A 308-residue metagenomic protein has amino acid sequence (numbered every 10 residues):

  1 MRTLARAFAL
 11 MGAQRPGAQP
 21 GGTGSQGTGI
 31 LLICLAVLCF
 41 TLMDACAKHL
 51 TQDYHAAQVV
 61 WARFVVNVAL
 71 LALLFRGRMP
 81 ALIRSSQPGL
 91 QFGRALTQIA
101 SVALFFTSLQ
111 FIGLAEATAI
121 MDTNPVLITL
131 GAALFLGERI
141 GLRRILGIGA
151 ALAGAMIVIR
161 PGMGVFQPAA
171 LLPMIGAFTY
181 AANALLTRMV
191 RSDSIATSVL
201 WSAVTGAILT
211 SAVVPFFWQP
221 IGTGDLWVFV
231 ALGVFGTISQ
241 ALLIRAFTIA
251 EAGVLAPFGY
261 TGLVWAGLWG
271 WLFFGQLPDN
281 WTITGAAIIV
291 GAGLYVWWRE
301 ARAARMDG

Functional and structural regions predicted by a protein language model:
R2-G12, T28-G29, D53-A100, T179-A182 (+1 more regions): Transmembrane alpha-helices of multi-pass small-molecule transport proteins
A9-M11, R143-I159, W281-E300: Hydrophobic transmembrane alpha-helices of multi-pass small-molecule transport proteins
G27-A36, F75-R76, P80-L104, Q167-G176 (+1 more regions): Loop-to-transmembrane-helix transition segments
V37-L42, A72, A95, I99-A103 (+8 more regions): Hydrophobic/small/kink-forming positions within alpha-helical transmembrane segments of polytopic membrane proteins
A45-K48, A56, L71, G162-I221 (+2 more regions): Transmembrane alpha-helical segments that form core, pore/gating elements of small-molecule transporters/exporters
Y54-N67, T107-P125, V165-T179, G222-G236 (+1 more regions): Structural signature of hydrophobic alpha-helical transmembrane segments
F105-T107, P125-L146, F217, V264-I283: C-terminal transmembrane-helix exit sites in multi-pass transporters
T118-T123, V190-V204, A241-W271: Helix-helix packing/entry segments at the starts of transmembrane helices
